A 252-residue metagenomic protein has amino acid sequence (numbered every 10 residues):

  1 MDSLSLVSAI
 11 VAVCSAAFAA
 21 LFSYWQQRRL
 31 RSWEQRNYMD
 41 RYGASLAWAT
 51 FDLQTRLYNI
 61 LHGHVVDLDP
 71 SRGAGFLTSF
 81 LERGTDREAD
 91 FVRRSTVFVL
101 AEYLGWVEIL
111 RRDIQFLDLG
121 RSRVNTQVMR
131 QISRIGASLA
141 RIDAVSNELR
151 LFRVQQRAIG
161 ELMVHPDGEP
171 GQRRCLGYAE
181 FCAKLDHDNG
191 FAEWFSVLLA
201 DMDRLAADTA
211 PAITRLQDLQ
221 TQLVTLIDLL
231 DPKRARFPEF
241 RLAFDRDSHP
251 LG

Functional and structural regions predicted by a protein language model:
M1-V11: Feature marks short, highly hydrophobic, charge-poor N-terminal signal-anchor/signal peptide-like helices that anchor
V13-A17: Hydrophobic alpha-helical transmembrane segments of multipass integral membrane proteins
F18-G252: Conserved non-transmembrane functional hotspots
